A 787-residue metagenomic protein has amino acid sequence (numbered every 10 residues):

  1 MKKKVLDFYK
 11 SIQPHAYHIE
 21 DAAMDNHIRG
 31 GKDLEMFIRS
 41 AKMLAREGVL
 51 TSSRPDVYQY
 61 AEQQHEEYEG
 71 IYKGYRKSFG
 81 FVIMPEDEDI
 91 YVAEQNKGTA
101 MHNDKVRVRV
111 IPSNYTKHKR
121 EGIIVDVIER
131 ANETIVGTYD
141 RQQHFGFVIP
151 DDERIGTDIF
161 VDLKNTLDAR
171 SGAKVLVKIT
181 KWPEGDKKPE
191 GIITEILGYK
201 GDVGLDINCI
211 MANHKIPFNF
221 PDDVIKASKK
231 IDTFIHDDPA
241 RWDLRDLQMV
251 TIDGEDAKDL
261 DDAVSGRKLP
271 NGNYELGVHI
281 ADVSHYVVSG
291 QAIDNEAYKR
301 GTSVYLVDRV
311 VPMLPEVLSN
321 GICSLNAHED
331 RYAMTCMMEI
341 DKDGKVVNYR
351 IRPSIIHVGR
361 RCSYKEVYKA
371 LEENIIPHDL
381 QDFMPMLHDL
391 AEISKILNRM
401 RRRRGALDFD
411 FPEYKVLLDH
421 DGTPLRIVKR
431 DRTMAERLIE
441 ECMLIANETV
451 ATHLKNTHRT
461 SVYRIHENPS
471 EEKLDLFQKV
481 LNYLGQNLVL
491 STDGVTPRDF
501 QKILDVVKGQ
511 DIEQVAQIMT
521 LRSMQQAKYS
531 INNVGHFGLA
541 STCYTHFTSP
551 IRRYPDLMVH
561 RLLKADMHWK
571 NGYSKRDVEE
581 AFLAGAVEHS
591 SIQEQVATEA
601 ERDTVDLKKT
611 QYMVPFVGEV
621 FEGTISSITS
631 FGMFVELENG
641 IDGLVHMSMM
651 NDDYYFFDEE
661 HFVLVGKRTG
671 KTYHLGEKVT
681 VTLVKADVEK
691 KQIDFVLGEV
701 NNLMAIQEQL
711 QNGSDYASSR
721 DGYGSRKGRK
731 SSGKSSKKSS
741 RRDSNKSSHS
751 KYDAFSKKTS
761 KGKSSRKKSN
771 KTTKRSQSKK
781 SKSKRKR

Functional and structural regions predicted by a protein language model:
M1-G277, S284-E329, C362, K369 (+2 more regions): Charge-lined substrate channels and their catalytic hotspots, especially those that engage the 3′ end of RNA
M24, L176, W182-P183, C209-I216 (+7 more regions): Electropositive polyanion-binding surfaces
Y72-G74, Y139, I625-S627, L637 (+1 more regions): Non-cytosolic beta-sheet module surface loops
D104, H646-E689, I693, L703-G722 (+1 more regions): Intrinsically disordered, low-complexity linker and terminal regions at domain boundaries
V108, V177, I628, V681-L683: A generic structural signal for residues embedded in beta-strands
L167, Q611-M613, K671: Outer-membrane beta-barrel proteins
I252, V696-M704: Positively charged, low-complexity, intrinsically disordered RNA-binding extensions
